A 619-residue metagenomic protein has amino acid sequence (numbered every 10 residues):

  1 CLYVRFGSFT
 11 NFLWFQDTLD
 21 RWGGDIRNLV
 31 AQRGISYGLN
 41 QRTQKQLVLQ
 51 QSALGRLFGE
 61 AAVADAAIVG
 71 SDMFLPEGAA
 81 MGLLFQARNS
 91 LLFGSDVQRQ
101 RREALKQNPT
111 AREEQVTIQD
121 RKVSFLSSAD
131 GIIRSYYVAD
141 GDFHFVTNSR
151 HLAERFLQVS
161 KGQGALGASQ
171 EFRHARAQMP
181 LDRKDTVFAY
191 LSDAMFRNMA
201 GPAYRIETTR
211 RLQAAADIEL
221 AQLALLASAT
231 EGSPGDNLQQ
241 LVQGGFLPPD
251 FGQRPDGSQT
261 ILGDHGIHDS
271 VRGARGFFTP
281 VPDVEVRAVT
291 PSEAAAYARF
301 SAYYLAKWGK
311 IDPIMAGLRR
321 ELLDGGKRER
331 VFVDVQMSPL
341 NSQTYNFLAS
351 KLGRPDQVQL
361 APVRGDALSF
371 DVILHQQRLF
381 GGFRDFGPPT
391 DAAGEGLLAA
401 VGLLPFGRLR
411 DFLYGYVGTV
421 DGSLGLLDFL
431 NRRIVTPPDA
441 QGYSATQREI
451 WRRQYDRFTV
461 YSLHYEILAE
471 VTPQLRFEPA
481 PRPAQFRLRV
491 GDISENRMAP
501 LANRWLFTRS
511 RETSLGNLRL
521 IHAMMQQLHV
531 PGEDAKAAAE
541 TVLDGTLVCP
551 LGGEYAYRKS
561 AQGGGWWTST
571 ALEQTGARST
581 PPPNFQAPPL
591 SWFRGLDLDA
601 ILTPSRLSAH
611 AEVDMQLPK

Functional and structural regions predicted by a protein language model:
C1-K619: Signature of soluble extracytoplasmic/periplasmic domains of secreted precursors and cell-surface proteins
